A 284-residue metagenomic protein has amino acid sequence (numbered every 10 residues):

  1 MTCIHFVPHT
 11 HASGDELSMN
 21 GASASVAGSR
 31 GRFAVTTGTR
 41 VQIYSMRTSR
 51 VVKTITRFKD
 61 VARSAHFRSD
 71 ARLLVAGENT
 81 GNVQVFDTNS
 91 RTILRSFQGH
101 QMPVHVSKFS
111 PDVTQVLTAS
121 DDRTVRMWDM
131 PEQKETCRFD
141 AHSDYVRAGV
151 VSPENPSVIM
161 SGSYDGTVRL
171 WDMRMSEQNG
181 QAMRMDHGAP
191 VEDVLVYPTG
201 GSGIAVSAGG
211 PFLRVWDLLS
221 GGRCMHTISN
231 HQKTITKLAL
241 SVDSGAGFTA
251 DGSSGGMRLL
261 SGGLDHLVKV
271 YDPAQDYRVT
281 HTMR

Functional and structural regions predicted by a protein language model:
M1-S25, D60-F67, M102-F109, D144-V151 (+2 more regions): Canonical WD40 repeat/beta-propeller blade segments in eukaryotic WD-repeat proteins
F33, L74, V116, I159 (+2 more regions): Hydrophobic beta-strand positions that form the internal "hydrophobic ladder" of WD40/Gbeta-like beta-propeller blades
T36-G38, G77-T80, T118-D122, G162-D165 (+2 more regions): Conserved strand-to-loop turn within each blade of WD40 beta-propeller repeats
V41-S45, V83-D87, S107, V125-D129 (+4 more regions): WD40-repeat beta-propellers
T48-R50, S90-T92, E132-K134, S143 (+3 more regions): Short coil turn/linker residues within repeat-based beta-strand modules
V51-R57, I93-G99, E135-A141, G149 (+3 more regions): Short C-terminal beta-strands that terminate individual repeats in beta-propeller domains, predominantly WD40 blades
Q178-G188, D193-R284: Structured C-terminal portions of repeat-based eukaryotic scaffold domains
